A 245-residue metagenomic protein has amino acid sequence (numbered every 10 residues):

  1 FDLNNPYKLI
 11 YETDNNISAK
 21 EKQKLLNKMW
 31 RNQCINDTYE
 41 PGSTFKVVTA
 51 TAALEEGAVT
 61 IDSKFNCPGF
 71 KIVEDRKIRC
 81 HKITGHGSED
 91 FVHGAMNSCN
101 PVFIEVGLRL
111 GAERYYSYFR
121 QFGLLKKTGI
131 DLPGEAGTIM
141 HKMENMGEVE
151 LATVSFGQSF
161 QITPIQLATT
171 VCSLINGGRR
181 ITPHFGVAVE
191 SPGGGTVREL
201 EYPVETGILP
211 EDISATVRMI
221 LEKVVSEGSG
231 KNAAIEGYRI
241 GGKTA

Functional and structural regions predicted by a protein language model:
F1-S43, V48-A245: Beta-lactam-recognizing serine transpeptidase/beta-lactamase-like catalytic domain environment
